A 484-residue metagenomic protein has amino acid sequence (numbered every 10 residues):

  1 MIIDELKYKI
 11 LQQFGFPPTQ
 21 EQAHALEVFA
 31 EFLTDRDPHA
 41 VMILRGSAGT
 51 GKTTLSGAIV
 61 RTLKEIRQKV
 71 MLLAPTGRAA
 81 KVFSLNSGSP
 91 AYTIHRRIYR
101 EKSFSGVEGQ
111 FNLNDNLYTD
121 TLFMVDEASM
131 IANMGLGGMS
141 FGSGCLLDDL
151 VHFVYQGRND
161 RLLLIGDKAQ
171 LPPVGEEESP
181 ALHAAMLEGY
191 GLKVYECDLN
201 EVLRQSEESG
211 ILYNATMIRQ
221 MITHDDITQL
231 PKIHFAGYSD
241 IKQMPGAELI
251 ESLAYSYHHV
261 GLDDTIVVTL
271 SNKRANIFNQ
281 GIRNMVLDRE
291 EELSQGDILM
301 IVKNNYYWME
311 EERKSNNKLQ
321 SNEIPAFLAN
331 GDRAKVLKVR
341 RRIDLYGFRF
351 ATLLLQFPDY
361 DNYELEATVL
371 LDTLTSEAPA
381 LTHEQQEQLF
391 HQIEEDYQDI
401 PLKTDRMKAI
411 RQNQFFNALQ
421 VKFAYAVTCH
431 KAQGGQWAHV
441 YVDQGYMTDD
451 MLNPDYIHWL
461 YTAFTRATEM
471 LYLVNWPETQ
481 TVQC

Functional and structural regions predicted by a protein language model:
I2-A40: Conserved pre-motif I regulatory segment
I3-E5, V28-A30, D37, V154-D160 (+2 more regions): Conserved helicase motor core of P-loop NTPases
P18, L72, V267: Conserved SAM-binding loop
Q22, T76, S271, G434: Short, conserved phosphate/pyrophosphate- and ester-handling motifs at nucleotide-, phospho-/glycolipid
L26-E27, E31, R36-I227: ASCE P-loop NTPase helicase motor core
A74, I165-G166, T269, Q444 (+1 more regions): Short beta-strand/turn micro-motifs composed of small residues that flank or help shape donor/cofactor-binding pockets
G88, I282-V286, I457-Y461: Short, solvent-exposed amphipathic alpha-helical segments in soluble enzyme and RNA/protein-processing domains
D332, D344-C484: C-terminal accessory regions
